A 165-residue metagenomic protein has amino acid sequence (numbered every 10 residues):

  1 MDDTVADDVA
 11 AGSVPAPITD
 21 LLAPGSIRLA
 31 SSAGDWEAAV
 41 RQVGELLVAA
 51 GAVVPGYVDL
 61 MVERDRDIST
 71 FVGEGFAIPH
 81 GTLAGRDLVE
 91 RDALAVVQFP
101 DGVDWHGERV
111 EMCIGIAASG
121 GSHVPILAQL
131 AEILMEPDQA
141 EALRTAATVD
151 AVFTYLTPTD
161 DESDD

Functional and structural regions predicted by a protein language model:
M1-D165: Cytosolic covalent-transfer regions centered on His/Cys nucleophiles that carry phosphoryl or persulfide groups
